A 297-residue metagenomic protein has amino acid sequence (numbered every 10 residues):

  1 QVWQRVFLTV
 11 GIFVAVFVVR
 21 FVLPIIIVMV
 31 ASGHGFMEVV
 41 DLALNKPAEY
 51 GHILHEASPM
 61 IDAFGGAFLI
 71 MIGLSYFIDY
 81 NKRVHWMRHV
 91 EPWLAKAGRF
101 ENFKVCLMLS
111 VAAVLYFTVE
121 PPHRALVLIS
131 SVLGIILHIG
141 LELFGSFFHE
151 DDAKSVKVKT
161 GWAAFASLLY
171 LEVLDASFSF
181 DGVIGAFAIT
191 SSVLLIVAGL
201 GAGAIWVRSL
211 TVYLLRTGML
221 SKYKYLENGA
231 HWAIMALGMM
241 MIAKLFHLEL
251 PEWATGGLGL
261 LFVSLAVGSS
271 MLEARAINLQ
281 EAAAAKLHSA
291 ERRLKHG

Functional and structural regions predicted by a protein language model:
Q1-G297: Multi-pass alpha-helical transmembrane bundle typical of ion/small-solute transporters and intramembrane aspartyl
